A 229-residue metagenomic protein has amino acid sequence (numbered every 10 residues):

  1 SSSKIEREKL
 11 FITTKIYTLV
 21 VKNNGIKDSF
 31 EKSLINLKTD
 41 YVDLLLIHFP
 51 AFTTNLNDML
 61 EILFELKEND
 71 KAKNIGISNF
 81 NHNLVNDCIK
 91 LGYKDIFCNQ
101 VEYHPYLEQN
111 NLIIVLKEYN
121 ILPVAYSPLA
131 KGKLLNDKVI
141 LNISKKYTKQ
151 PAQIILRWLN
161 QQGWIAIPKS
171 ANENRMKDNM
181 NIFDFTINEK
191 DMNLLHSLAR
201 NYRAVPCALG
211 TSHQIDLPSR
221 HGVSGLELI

Functional and structural regions predicted by a protein language model:
S1-T13: Alpha-helix-loop-beta-strand connector modules within alpha/beta enzyme cores
S2-S3, S33, L66, I143: Hydrophobic helix-cap positions at the C-terminus of alpha-helices in RecA-like/P-loop ATPase nucleotide-binding cores
I5-E8, L37-D40, D70, K94 (+1 more regions): Structured loop/turn residues at beta-strand edges in well-structured enzyme cores
E8-F11, V42-D43, I96-F97, M192: Residue-level recognition of the N-termini of beta-strands and the immediately preceding loop/turn
F11-N24, L46-F49: Structural motif corresponding to the early beta-alpha repeats
T18, F49-I229: Beta/alpha (TIM)-barrel catalytic core signal, keyed to glycine-rich beta->alpha loops juxtaposed to Asp/Glu that bind
N24-G25, N57: Short, solvent-exposed loop/turn segments at secondary-structure boundaries
I26-L46, E65-N69: CE4/NodB-like, metal-dependent polysaccharide N-deacetylase domain that modifies extracellular/periplasmic N-acetylated
